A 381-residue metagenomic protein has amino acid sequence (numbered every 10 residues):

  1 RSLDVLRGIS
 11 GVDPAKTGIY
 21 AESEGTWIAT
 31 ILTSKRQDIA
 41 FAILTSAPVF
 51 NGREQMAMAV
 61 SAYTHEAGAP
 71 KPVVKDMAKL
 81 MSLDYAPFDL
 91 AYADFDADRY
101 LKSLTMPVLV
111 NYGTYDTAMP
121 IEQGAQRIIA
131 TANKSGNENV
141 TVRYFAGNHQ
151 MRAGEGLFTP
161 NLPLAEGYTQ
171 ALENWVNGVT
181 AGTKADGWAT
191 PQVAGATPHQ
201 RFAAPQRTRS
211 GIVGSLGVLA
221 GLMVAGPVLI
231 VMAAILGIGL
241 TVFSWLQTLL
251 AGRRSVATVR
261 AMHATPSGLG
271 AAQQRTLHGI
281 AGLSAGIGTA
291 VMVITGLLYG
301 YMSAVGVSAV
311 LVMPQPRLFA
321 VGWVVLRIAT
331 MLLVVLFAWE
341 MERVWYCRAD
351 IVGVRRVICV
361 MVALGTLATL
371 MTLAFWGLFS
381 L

Functional and structural regions predicted by a protein language model:
S2-Y20: Gly/Ser-rich "nucleophile elbow"/oxyanion-hole loop immediately N-terminal to the catalytic nucleophile in hydrolases
L6, T26-Q37, A42-I43: Short glycine-enriched nucleophile-adjacent loop and the immediately C-terminal alpha-helix near the catalytic center
G18-A21, T45, N111: Short beta-strand immediately N-terminal to the catalytic nucleophile in serine-hydrolase-like folds
K35-L80: Hydrolase active-site cap/lid region
D84-Y100: Active-site nucleophile elbow and catalytic-triad environment of alpha/beta-hydrolase enzymes
L104, V110-Y112, D116: Short beta-strand/loop motif that positions the catalytic acidic residue of the alpha/beta-hydrolase fold
T117-G124: Conserved alpha/beta-hydrolase "acid-adjacent" motif
N137, G147-Q150, G154-L381: Alpha/beta-hydrolase-fold serine-hydrolase catalytic core, especially in secreted/extracellular enzymes
